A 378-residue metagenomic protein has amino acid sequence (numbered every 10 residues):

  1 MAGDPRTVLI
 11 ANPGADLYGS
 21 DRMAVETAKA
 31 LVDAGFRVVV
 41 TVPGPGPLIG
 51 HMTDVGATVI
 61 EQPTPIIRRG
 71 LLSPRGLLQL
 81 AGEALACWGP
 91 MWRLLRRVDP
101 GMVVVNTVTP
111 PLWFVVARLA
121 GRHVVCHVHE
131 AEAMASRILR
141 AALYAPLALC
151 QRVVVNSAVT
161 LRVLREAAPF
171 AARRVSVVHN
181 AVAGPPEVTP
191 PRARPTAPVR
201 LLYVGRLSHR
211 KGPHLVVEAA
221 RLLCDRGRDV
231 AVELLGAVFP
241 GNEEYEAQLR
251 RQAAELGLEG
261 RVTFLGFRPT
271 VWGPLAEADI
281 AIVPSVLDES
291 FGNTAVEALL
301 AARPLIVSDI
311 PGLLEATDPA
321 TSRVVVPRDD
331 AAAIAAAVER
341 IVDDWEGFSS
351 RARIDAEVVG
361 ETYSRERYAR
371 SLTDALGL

Functional and structural regions predicted by a protein language model:
Y18-K29, V199, Y203-D225, Y245 (+1 more regions): A conserved mid-protein helix/loop that constitutes part of the nucleotide-sugar donor-binding site
P47-L48, W88, M102-A120, A135-S136 (+1 more regions): An aromatic- and histidine-rich active-site surface loop
P47-T53, E233-E259: Short, structured helix-loop element that forms part of the nucleotide-activated donor/catalytic region
V159, A181: Carbohydrate-associated surface elements
G241-A247, E259-R268, P274, V324: Active-site donor-binding acidic/aromatic loop of nucleotide-activated sugar and phosphosugar transferases involved
A276-S290, R303: Acidic donor-binding loop of glycosyltransferase active sites
V307, P319-A332, E339-E346: Conserved acidic donor-binding segment of nucleotide-sugar-dependent glycosyltransferases
E346-L376: A charged, aromatic-enriched C-terminal amphipathic alpha-helix characteristic of glycosyltransferases across folds
